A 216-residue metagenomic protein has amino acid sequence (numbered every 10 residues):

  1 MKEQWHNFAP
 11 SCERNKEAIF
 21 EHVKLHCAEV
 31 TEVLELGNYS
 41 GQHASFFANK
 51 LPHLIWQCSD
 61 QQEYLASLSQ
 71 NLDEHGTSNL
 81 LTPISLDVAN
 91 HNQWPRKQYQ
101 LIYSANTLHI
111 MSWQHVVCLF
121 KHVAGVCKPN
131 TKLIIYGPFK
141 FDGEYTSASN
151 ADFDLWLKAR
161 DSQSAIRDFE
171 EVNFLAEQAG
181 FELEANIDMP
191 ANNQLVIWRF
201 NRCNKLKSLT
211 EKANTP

Functional and structural regions predicted by a protein language model:
M1-A28: Class I SAM-dependent methyltransferase Rossmann-like catalytic core, especially the SAM/SAH-binding loop
E29-Y39: Conserved class I S-adenosyl-L-methionine
L34, Q42-N92: Class I SAM-dependent methyltransferase SAM/SAH-binding core
Q93-I102: A short acidic, Gly/Pro-enriched loop at the edge of an enzyme's catalytic core that lines a small-molecule cofactor
M111-V123: A short, conserved alpha-helix within the catalytic core of class I
N130-D142: Conserved beta-strand signature within the Rossmann-like core of class I S-adenosyl-L-methionine
S162-G180: Short alpha-helix
F181-P216: Core SAM-dependent methyltransferase catalytic element
